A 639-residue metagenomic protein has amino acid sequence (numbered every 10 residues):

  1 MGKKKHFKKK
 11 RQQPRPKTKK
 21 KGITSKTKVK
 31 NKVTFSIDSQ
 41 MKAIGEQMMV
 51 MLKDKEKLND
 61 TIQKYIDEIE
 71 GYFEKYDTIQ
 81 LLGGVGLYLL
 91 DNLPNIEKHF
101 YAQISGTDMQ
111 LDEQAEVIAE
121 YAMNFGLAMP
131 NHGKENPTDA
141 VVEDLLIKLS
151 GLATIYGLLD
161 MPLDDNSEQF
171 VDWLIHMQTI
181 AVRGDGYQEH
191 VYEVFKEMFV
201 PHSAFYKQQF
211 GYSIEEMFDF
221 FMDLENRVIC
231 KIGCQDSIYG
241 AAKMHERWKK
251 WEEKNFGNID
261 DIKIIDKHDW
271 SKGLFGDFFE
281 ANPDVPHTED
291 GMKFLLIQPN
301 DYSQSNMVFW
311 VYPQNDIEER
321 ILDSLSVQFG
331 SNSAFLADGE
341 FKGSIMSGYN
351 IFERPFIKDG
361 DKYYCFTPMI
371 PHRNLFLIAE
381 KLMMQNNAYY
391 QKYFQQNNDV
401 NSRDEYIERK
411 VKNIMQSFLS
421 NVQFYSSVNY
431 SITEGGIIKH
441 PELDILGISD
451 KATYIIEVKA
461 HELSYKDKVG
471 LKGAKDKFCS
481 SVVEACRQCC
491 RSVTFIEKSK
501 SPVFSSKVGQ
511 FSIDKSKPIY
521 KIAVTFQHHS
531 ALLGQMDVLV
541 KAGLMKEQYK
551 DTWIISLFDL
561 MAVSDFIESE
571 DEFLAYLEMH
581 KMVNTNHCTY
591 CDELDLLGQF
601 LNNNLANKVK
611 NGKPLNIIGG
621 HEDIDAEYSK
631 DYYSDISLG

Functional and structural regions predicted by a protein language model:
M1-E405, R409-V422, G435-I438, K498-I522 (+1 more regions): Acidic, metal-dependent phosphodiester-chemistry machinery of nucleic-acid enzymes
I37, A460-I522: Catalytic cores of nucleic-acid endonucleases
Y406, K410, H440, E484-R487 (+1 more regions): Short, well-structured alpha-helical interface segments that form or flank functional binding sites
F424-T433: Long, charged, glycine-rich C-terminal linkers/tails
S431, H461, H528-H529: Short, solvent-exposed loop/turn segments at secondary-structure junctions
H440-I448: Short acidic loop-to-beta-strand element that houses the catalytic metal-binding Asp/Glu of nuclease active sites
L443, Y454, I519: Residue-level detector of short, conserved catalytic/binding motifs and their immediate flanks
G447-I455, A460-Y465: Active-site beta-strand-loop-beta-strand hairpin of nuclease catalytic cores that positions key catalytic residues
